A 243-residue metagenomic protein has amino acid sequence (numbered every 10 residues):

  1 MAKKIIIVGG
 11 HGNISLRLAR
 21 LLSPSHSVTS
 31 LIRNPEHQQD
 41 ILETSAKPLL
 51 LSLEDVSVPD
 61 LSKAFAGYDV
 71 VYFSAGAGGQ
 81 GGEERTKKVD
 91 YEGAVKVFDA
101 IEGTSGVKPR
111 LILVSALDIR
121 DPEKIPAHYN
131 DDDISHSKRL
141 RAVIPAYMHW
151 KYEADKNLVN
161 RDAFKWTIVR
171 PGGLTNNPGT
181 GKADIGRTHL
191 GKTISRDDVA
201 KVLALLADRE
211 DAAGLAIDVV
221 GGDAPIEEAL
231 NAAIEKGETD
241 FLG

Functional and structural regions predicted by a protein language model:
A2-H26: N-terminal Rossmann NAD(P)H-binding glycine-rich loop of SDR-like oxidoreductase domains
A2-K4, N13, L190-G243: Mid/C-terminal beta-alpha module of Rossmann-like enzyme folds, strongest in SDR-family dehydrogenases/epimerases
K4, D69-V70, R110: Structural motif
V8, S27-T29, P35, A77-T86 (+2 more regions): Conserved Rossmann-fold NAD(P)-dependent oxidoreductase catalytic core, especially the SDR/UDP-sugar
S30-G103, D208-D211: NAD(P)H-binding glycine-rich loop region in Rossmannoid oxidoreductase-like domains and their noncatalytic homologs
E123-I125, P178-A183, A207-L215: Glycine/proline-rich active-site loop of Rossmann-fold NAD(P)-dependent oxidoreductases
S135-P145, E153-P178: Conserved beta-loop-beta element that borders a ligand/cofactor-binding pocket
A142-P145, R187-I194: Glycine-rich "substrate-gating" loop/helix at the edge of Rossmann-like oxidoreductase active sites
